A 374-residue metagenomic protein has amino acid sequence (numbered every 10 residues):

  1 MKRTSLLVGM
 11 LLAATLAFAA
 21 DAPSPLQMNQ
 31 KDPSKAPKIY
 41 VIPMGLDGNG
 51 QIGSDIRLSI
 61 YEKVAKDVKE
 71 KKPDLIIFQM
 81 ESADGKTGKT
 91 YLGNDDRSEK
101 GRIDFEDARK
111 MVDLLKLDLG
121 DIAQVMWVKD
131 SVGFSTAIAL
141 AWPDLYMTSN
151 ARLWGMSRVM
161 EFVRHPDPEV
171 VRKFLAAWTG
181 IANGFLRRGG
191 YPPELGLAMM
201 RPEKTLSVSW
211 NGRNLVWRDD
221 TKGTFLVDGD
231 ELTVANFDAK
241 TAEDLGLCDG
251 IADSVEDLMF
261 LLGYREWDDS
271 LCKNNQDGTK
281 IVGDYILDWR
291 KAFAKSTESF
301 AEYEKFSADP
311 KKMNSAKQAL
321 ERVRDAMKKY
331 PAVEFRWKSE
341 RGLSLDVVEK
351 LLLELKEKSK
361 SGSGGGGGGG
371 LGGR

Functional and structural regions predicted by a protein language model:
M1-V8: Bacterial N-terminal signal peptides that target proteins for export
V8-A17: Bacterial N-terminal signal peptides
A19-D130, F134-A137, A141-P143, M147-N150 (+3 more regions): Terminal-region recognition feature
V159-I281: Charged, glycine-interspersed solvent-exposed loop segments at helix/strand-loop junctions that cap or gate access
